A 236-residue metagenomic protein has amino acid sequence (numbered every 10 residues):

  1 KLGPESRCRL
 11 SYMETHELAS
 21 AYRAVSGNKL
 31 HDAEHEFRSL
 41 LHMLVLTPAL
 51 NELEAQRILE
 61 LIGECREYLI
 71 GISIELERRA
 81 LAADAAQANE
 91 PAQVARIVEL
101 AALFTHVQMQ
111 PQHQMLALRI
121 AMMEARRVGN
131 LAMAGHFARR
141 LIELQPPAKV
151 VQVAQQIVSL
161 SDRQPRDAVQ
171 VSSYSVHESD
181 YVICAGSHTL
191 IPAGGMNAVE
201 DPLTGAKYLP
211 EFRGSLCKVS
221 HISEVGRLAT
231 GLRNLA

Functional and structural regions predicted by a protein language model:
K1-A236: Extended alpha-helical assembly domains of large eukaryotic scaffold proteins
